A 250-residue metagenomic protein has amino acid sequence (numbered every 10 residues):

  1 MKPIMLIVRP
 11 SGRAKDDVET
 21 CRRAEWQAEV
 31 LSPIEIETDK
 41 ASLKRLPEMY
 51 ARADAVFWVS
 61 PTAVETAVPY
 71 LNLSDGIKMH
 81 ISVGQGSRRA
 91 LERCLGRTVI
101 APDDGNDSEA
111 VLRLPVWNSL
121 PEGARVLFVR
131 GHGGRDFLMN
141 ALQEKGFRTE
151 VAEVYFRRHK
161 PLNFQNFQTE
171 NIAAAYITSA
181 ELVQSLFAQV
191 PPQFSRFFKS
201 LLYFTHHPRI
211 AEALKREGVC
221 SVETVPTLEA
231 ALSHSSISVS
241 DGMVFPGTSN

Functional and structural regions predicted by a protein language model:
M1-N250: Signature of uroporphyrinogen-III synthase
